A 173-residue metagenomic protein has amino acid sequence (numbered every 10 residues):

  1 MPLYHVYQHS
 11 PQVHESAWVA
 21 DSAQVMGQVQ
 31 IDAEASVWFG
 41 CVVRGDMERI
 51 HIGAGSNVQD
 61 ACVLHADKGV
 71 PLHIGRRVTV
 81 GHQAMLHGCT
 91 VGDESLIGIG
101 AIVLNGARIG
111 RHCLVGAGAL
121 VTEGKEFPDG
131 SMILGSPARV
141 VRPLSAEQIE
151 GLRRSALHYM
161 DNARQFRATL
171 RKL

Functional and structural regions predicted by a protein language model:
M1-Q12, D46-R49, A54, D60-C62 (+3 more regions): Glycine-rich hexapeptide-repeat left-handed beta-helix
V13-A66: A positional/architectural concept
